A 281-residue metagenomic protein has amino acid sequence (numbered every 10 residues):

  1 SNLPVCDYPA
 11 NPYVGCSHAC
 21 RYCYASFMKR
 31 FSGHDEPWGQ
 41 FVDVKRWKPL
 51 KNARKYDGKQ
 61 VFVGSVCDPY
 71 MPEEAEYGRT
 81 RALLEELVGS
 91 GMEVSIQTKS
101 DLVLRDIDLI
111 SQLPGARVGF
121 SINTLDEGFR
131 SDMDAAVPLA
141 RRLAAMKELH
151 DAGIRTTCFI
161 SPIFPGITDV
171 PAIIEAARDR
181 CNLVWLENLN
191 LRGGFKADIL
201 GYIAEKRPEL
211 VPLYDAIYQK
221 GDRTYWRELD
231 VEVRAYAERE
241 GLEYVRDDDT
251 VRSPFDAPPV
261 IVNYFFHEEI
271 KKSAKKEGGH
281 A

Functional and structural regions predicted by a protein language model:
S1-R117, L125-G128, L139-L143, H150-D151: Conserved Radical SAM active-site core
V61, V94-I96, V118-F120, T156-I160 (+2 more regions): Hydrophobic faces of well-ordered beta-strands that scaffold small-molecule active sites in alpha/beta enzyme cores
V66-D68, K99-D101, S121-L125, S161-I163 (+2 more regions): Active-site beta-loop-alpha junctions enriched in small/polar residues
P69-M71, E127-A135, R155-S161, K220: Surface-exposed cleft-lining segments at the edges of enzyme active sites
E86, L109, E148, A152 (+2 more regions): Alpha-helical scaffold elements within enzyme catalytic domains, especially in hydrolases
G128-F129, G166-D169, G193-F195: Short acidic/glycine-rich loop or secondary-structure boundary segments that cap or lie
K147-T168, Q219-R223: Conserved strand-turn element in the central/C-terminal portion of the radical SAM core barrel that lines
P171-A281: Auxiliary Fe-S-binding modules of radical SAM enzymes
